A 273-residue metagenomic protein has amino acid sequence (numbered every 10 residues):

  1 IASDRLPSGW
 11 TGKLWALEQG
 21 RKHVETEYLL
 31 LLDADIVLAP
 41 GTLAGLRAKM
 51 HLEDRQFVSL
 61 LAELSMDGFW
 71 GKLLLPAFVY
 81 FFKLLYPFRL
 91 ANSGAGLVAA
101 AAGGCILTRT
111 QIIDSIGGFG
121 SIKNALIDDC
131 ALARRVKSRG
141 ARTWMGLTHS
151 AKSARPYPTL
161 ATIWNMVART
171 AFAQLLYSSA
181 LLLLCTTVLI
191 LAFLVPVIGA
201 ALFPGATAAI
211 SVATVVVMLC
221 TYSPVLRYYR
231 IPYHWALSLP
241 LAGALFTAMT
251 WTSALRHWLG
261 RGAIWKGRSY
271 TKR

Functional and structural regions predicted by a protein language model:
I1-K22, G45-S115, G120, A171 (+1 more regions): Long helical/loop segments within the catalytic core of UDP-sugar-dependent glycosyltransferases, especially the large
E25-Y28: Short acidic donor-binding loop at the edge of a beta-strand
A34-K49: Acidic donor-binding/catalytic loop of UDP-sugar-dependent glycosyltransferases, especially processive GT2
L38, T108, D128: A conserved hydrophobic position in a structured secondary element of the catalytic/binding core that shapes
M50-K83, Q111-D114, F119-L181, A263 (+1 more regions): Catalytic donor/gating beta->alpha subdomain of glycosyltransferases that bind UDP-sugars
Y86-G96, T250, A254-K272: N-terminal signal-anchor transmembrane helix
L182-G260: Membrane-embedded multi-pass helical conduit in multi-pass membrane proteins, especially envelope-biosynthetic
